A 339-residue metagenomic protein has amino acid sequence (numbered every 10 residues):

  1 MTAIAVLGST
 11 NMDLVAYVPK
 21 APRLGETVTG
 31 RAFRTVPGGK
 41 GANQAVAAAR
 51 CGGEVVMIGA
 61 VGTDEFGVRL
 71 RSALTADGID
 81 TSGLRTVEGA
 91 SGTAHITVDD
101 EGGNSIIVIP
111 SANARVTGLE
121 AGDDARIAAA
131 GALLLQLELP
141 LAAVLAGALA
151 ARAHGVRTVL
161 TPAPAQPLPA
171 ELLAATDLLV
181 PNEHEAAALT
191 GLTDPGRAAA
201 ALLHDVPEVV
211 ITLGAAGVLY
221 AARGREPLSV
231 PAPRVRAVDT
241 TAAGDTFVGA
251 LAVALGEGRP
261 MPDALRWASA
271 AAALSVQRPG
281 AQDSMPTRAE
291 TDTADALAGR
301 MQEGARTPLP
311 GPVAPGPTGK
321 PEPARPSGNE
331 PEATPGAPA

Functional and structural regions predicted by a protein language model:
M1-A60, E65-A76, R236-A237, G304-A305 (+1 more regions): Glycine-rich phosphate/adenosyl-contacting loop at the front of the ribokinase-like
M1-I4, G30, P167, P195-A339: Conserved phosphate-binding/catalytic region of the ribokinase-like
A60, T86, I96-L137: Conserved phosphate-binding/catalytic loop of the ribokinase/pfkB sugar-kinase fold
A73-E88: A glycine-rich helix N-cap at a beta->alpha junction
G78, S111-G118, T158-A165, G191-L192 (+1 more regions): Short gly/ser/thr-rich secondary-structure transition/capping motifs
G131-A200, A216-V218: Conserved beta-alpha-beta core of the PfkB/ribokinase-like small-molecule kinase fold
